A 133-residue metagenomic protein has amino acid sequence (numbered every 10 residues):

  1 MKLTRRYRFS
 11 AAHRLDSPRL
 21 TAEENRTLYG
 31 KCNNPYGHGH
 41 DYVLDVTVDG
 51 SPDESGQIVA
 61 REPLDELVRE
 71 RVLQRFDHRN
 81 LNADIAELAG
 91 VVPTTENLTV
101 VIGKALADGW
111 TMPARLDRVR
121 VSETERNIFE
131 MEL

Functional and structural regions predicted by a protein language model:
M1-L133: Charge-rich, low-complexity N-terminal segments
